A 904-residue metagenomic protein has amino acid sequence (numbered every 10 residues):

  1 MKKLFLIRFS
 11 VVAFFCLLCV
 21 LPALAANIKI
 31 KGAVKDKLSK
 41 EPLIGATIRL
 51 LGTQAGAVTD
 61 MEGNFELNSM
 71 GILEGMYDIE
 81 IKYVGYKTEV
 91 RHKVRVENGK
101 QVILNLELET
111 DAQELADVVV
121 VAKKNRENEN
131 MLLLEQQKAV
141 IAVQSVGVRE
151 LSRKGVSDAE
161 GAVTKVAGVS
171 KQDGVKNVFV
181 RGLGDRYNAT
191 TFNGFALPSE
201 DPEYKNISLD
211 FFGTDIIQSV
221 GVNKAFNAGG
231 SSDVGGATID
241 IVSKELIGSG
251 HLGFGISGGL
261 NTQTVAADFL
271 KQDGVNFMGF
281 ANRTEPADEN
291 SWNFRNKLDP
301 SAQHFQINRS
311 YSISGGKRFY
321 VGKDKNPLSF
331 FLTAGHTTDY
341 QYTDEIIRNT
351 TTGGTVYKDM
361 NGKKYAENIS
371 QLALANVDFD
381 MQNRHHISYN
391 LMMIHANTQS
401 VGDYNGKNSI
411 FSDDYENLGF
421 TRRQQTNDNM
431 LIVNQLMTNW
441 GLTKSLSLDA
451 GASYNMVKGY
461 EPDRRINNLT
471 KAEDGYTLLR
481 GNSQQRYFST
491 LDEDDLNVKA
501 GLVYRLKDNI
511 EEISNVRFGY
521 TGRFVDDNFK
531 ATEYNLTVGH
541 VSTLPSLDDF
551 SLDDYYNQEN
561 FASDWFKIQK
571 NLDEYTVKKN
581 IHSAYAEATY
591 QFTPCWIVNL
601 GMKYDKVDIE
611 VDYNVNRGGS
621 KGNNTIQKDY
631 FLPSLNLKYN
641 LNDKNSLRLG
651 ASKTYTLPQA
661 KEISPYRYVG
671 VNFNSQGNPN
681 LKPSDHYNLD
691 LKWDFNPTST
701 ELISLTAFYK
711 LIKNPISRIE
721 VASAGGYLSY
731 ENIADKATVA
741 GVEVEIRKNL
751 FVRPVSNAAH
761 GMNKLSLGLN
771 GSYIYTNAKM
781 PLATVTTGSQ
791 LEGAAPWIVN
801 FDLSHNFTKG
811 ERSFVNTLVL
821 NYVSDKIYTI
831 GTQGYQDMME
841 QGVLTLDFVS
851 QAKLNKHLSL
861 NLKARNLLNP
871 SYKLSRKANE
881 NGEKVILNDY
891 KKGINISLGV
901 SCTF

Functional and structural regions predicted by a protein language model:
K35-S39, A46-L51, E80-V84, E97-S152 (+1 more regions): Short, acidic, small-residue-rich periplasmic hinge/interaction motif at the N-terminus of Gram-negative outer-membrane
Q54-N64: Short, acidic Ser/Thr/Gly-rich low-complexity loop/linker segments typical of extracellular and cell-surface proteins
R95, N125-R126, N130-F179, D185 (+3 more regions): Periplasmic N-terminal accessory/gating domains of Gram-negative outer-membrane beta-barrel systems
A196, K458, D526, F550-W565 (+9 more regions): Surface-exposed extracellular loop regions of Gram-negative outer-membrane beta-barrel proteins, predominantly
N296-G402, I432, P633-L635: Transmembrane beta-barrel wall of Gram-negative outer-membrane proteins
L479, L491, K499-G501, L547 (+4 more regions): Outer membrane beta-barrel strand-and-loop segments of large Gram-negative receptors, especially TonB-dependent
A707-L711, L728-K826: Gram-negative outer-membrane beta-barrel transporters
Y822-T829, Q851-F904: C-terminal beta-signal and adjacent terminal beta-strands/loops of Gram-negative outer-membrane beta-barrel proteins
